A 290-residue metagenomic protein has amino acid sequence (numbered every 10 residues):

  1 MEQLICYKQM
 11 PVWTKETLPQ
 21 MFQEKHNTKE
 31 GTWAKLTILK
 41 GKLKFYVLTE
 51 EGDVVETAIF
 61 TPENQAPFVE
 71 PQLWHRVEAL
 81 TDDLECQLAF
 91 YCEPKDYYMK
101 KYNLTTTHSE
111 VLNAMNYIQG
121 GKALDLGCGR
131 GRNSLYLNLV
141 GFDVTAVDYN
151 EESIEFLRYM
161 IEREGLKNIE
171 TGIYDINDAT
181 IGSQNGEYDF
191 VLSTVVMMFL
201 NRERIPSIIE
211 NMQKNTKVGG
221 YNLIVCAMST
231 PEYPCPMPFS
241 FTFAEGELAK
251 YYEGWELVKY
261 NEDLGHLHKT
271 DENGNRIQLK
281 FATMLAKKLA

Functional and structural regions predicted by a protein language model:
P11-G31: Conserved short histidine dyad/triad with adjacent acidic residue
A34-K44: Short, conserved beta-strand element in jelly-roll/cupin
E51-P71: Short acidic-glycine-tyrosine-enriched beta hairpin
P71-E93: Ligand-binding loop in jelly-roll beta-barrel domains
L73-W74, C92-Q119, L124, G129-S183 (+2 more regions): Class I (Rossmann-like) S-adenosyl-L-methionine-dependent methyltransferase catalytic domain, capturing the SAM-binding
I181-V191: A short acidic, Gly/Pro-enriched loop at the edge of an enzyme's catalytic core that lines a small-molecule cofactor
F190-R204: A short SAM/SAH-binding and catalytic strip from SAM-dependent methyltransferases
P206-V218: A short glycine-rich, Lys/Arg-flanked "PGG" loop and its adjoining helix->strand segment in the class I
